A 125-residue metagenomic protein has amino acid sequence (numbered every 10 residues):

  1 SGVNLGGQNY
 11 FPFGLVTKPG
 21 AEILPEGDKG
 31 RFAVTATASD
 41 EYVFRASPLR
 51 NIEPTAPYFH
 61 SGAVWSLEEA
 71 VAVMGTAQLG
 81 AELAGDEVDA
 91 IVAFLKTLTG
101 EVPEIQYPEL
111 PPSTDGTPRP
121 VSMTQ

Functional and structural regions predicted by a protein language model:
S1-W65, E69-A72, A81, Q106-Q125: Short glycine/threonine-rich turn/loop motifs
P54, A72-L79, A93-P103: Sec-exported extracytoplasmic/periplasmic mature domains
S66, D86, A90-F94: Extracytoplasmic/secreted proteins, especially bacterial periplasmic and envelope-associated proteins
M74, L83-D86: Generic hydrophobic, helix-prone segments enriched in Leu/Val/Ile
